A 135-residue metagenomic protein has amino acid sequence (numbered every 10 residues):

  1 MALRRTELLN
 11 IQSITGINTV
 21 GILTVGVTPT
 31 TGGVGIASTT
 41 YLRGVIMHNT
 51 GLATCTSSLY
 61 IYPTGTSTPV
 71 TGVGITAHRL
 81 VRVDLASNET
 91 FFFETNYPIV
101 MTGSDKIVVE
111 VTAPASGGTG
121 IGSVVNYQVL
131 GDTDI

Functional and structural regions predicted by a protein language model:
M1-S38, T50, G65, G103-S104 (+1 more regions): C-terminal interaction-tip segments
A2-L3, Y41, A77-L80: Intrinsically disordered, low-complexity sequence elements enriched in Ser/Thr/Gly/Pro
Y41, Y60-Y62, F92, Y97 (+1 more regions): Sequence-level detector for tyrosine residue identity
R43, A53-S58, S123-Y127: Short beta-strand/loop motifs in extracellular/secreted proteins, especially within beta-sandwich accessory domains
R43-H48, I107-V109: Buried hydrophobic-core signal for structured, non-transmembrane domains
H48-T50, Y97: Short linear motifs in intrinsically disordered
L52-T76: Short, surface-exposed beta-strand/strand-loop-strand elements in extracellular ectodomains
S67-K106: Intrinsically disordered, low-complexity Pro/Gly/Ser/Thr-rich segments with frequent PxxP/GP/PP motifs and embedded
